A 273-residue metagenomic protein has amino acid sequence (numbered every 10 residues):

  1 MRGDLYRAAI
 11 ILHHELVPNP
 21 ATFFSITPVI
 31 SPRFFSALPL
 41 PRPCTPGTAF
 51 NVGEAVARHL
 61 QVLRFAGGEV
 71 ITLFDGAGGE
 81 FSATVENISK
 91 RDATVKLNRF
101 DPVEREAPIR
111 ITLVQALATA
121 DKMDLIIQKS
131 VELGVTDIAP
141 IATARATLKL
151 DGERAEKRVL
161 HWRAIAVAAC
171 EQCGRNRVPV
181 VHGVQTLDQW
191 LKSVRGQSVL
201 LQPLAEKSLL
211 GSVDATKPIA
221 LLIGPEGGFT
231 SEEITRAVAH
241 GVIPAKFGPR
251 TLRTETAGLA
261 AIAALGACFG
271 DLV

Functional and structural regions predicted by a protein language model:
L5, I10-P102, E153: N-terminal positively charged helical leader segments and presequences
S25-I26, P102-V199: RNA substrate-binding interface of SAM-dependent RNA methyltransferases
Q61, V131-G134, V238: Non-catalytic positions within long, well-ordered alpha-helices that form the structural scaffold/packing of enzyme
A66, T136, I243: Short acidic/polar active-site loop segments enriched in Thr and Asp
D101, E226-G227, P249-L252: Short, acidic/turn-prone active-site loops that include or flank metal/cofactor- and phosphate-binding residues
S198-I234, I243-K246: Active-site/ligand-binding-proximal alpha/beta "capping" segment
S231-V273: Structured adenosyl-cofactor binding patch, chiefly the S-adenosyl-L-methionine
